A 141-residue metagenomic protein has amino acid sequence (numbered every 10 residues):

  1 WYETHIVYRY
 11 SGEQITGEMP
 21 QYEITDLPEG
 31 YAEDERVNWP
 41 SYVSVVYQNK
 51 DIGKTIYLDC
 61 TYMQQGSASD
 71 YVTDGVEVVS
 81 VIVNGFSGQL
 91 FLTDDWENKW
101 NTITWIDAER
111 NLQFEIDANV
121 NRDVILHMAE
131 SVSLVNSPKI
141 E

Functional and structural regions predicted by a protein language model:
W1-Y2: Membrane-inserting effector segments that mediate pore formation, membrane fusion, or transient membrane insertion
H5-E109: Short, solvent-exposed recognition patches
R110, E115-E141: Surface-exposed amphipathic alpha-helical segments
